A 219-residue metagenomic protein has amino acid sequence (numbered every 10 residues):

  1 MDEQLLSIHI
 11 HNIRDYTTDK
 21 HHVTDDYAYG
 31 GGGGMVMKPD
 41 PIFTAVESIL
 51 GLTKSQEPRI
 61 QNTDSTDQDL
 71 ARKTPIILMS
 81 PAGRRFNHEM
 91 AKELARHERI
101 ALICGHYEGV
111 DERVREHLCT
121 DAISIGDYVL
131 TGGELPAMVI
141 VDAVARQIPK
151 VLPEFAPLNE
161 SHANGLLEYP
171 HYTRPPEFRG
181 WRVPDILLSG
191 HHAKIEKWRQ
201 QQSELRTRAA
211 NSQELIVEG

Functional and structural regions predicted by a protein language model:
M1-L52, L188-S189, K194-A209, Q213: N-terminal nucleotide/polyanion-binding subdomain common to many enzyme families
H9-H11, I77, I100-A101, D121-I123: Hydrophobic/aromatic beta-strand patches that form the interior of the parallel beta-sheet core in alpha/beta enzyme
I13-Y16, H106-V110: Short glycine-enriched loops at secondary-structure junctions
R14-D19, R84, V129-G132: A short acidic, often aromatic-flanked loop/helix-cap motif at beta-alpha or helix-coil junctions that lines enzyme
G33-V36, R85, Y107, D111 (+4 more regions): Gly/Ser/Thr-rich beta-alpha loop segments that engage phosphate groups in nucleotides
K38-S55, I60, T66-H106: S-adenosyl-L-methionine/SAH cofactor-binding core of RNA-modifying enzymes
V110, V114-S161: Structured adenosyl-cofactor binding patch, chiefly the S-adenosyl-L-methionine
H162-E218: Long, charged alpha-helical interface segments
